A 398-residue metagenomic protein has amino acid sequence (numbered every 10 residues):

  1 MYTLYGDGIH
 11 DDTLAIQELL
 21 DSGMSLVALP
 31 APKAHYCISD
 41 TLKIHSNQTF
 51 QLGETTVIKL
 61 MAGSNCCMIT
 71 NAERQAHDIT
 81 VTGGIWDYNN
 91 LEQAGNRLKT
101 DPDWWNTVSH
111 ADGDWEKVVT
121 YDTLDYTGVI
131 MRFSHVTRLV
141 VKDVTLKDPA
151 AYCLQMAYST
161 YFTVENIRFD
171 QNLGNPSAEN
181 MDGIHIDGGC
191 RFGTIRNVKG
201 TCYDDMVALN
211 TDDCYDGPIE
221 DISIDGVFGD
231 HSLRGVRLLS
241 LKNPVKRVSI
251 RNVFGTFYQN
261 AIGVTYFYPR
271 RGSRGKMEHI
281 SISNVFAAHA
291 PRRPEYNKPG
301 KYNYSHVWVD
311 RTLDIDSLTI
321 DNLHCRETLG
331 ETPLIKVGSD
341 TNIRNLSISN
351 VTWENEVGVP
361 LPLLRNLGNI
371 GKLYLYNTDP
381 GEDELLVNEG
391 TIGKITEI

Functional and structural regions predicted by a protein language model:
M1-I398: Extracellular/periplasmic carbohydrate-active domains that bind, remodel, or depolymerize complex polysaccharides
